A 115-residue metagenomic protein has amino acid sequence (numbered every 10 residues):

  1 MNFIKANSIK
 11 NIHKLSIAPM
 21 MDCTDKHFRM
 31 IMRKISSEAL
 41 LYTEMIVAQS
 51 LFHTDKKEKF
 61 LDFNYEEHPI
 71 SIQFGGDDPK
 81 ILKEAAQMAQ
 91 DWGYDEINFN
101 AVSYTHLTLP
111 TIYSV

Functional and structural regions predicted by a protein language model:
N2-A6, M20-W92: Glycine-rich, positively charged N-terminal anion/phosphate-binding segment
H13-K14: Extreme N-terminal starter segment of soluble prokaryotic enzymes
I17: Polyanion-binding loop/helix "lid" in catalytic or ligand-binding cores
D25-F28, A101, L109: Low-complexity, compositionally biased segments
T43, E96-S103: Non-cysteine beta-strand/loop elements that form the S-adenosyl-L-methionine
H53, E96-N98, P110: Intrinsically disordered, low-complexity peptide-like regions
H106-V115: Single conserved hydrophobic/aromatic residue that forms the stacking wall/gate of nucleotide- or nucleobase-binding
